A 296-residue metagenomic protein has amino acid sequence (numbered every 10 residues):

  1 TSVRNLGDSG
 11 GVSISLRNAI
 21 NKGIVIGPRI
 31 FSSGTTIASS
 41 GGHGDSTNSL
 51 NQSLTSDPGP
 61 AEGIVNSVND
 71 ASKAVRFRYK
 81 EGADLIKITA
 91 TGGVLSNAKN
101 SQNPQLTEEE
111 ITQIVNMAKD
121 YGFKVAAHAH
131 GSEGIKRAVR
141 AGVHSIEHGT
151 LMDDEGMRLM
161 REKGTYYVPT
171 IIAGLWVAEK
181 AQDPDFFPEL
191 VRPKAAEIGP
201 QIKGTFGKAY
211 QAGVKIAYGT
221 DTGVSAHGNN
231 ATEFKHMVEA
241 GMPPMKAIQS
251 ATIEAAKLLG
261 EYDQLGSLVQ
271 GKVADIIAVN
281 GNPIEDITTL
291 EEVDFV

Functional and structural regions predicted by a protein language model:
T1-F123, G156-R158, K163-W176, K180-P184: Divalent-metal coordination cores built from histidine and acidic residues
L6-G7, G34, I88-A90, A127-G131 (+4 more regions): A cross-domain feature marking catalytic cores of carbohydrate-active enzymes and several ubiquitous metabolic/repair
I26-G27, S32, H144-L151, V168-P169 (+2 more regions): Short hydrophobic/aromatic-enriched beta-strand-loop microsegments
T107-V115, A126-V139: N-terminal active-site wall of soluble small-molecule enzyme domains
N116, D120-K124, D185-L190, A196-P283: His/Asp/Glu-enriched, well-ordered alpha-helical/loop segment that forms or immediately abuts the divalent-metal
K136-G156, H236-A247: Structural recognition of alpha->loop->beta junctions
R140-S145, R161-Y166, D185-F187, G213-K215 (+1 more regions): Glycine-enriched alpha-helix->loop->beta-strand junction motifs that scaffold or abut catalytic
